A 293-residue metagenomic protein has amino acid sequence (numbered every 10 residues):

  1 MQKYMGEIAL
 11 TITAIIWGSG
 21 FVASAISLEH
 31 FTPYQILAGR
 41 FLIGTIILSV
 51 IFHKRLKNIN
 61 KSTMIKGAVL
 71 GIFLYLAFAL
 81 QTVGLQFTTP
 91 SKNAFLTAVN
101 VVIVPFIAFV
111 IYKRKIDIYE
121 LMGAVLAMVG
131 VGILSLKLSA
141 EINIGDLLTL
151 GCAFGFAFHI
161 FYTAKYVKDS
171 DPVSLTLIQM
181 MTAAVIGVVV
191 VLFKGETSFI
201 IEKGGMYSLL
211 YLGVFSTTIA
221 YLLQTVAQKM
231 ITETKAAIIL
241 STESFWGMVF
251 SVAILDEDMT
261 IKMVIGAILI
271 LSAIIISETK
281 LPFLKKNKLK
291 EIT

Functional and structural regions predicted by a protein language model:
Q2-E7, H30-Y34, A38, I59-I65 (+3 more regions): Juxtamembrane helix-entry segments on the extracytoplasmic side of multipass membrane proteins
T11-S19, A23, A68-F87, I133 (+5 more regions): Hydrophobic alpha-helical transmembrane segments of multi-pass membrane transport proteins, especially secondary
V22, T45-L48, V104-P105, F109-V110 (+3 more regions): Transmembrane alpha-helical segments that form core, pore/gating elements of small-molecule transporters/exporters
S27, I36, R40, G84 (+8 more regions): Hydrophobic/aromatic residues within transmembrane alpha-helices of multi-pass small-molecule transporters
G39-F41, G205-Y207, S241-T293: C-terminal-most transmembrane helix of multi-pass membrane proteins
I47-L56, N100-M122, F245-I265: C-terminal transmembrane-helix exit sites in multi-pass transporters
L48, A68-L70, I116-L136, G187 (+1 more regions): Hydrophobic transmembrane alpha-helices of multi-pass small-molecule transport proteins
T63-G71, I116-A127, D146-T149, S170-M180: Cytoplasmic-side transmembrane-helix entry/capping segments in multi-pass membrane proteins
